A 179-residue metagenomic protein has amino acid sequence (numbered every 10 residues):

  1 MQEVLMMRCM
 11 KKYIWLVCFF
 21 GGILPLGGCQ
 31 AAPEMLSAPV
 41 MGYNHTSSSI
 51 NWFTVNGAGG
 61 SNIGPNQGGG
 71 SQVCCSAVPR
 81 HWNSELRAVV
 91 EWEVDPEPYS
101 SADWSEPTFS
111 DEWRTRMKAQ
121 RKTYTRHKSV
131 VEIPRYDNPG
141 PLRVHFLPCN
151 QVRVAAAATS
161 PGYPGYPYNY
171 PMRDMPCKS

Functional and structural regions predicted by a protein language model:
V4-V17: Bacterial N-terminal signal peptides that target proteins for export
I23, G68-G69, R143, P171: Processing junctions and N-termini across compartments
P25-G28: C-terminal motif of bacterial Sec signal peptides marking the signal peptidase cleavage site
Q30-A32: Bacterial signal peptide processing site
L36-A38: Structural beta-strand segments of beta-rich domains
V40-S48: Structural motif
F53-Y99: Tryptophan-paired
V94-S179: Beta-strand-rich cores of mature extracytoplasmic or soluble domains
